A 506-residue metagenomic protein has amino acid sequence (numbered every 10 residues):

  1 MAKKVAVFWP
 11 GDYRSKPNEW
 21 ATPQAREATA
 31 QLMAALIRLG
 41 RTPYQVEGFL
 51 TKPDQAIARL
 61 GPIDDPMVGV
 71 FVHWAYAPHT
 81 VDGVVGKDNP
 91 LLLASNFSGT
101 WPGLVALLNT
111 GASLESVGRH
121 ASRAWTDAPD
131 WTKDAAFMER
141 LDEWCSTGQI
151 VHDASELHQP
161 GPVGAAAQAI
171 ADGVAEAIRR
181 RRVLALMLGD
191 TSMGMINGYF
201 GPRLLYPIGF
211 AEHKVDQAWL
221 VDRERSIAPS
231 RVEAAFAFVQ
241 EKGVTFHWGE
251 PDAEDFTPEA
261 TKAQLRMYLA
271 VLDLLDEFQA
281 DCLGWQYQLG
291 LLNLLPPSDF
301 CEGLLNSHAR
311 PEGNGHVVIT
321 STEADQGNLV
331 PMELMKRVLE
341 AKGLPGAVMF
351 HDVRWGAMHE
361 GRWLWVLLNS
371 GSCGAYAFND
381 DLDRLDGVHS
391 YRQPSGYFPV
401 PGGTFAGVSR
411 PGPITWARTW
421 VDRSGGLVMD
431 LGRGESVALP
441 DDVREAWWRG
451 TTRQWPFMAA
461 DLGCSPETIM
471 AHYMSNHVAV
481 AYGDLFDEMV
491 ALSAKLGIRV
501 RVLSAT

Functional and structural regions predicted by a protein language model:
M1-R119, A124-E139, A154-L186, T191-C282 (+1 more regions): Metallocofactor- and cofactor-centric catalytic cores in central/energy metabolism, strongly enriched
W9, Q286-Y287, F350-R354: Active-site proximal loops enriched in glycine and acidic residues that flank catalytic Cys/His/Asp and coordinate
W101, V105, A112-E115, A124-D142 (+3 more regions): Anion-binding alpha/beta catalytic cores of soluble intermediary-metabolism enzymes, centered on
E143-E156: Intrinsic low-complexity, intrinsically disordered or marginally ordered coil/linker segments
Q149, K342, V500-S504: Residue-level signal for secondary-structure boundary elements
R231-A341: Long, internal scaffold/assembly segments composed of regular secondary structure
A309-R444: C-terminal catalytic subdomain
H389-T506: Extended hydrophobic packing segments that form well-structured cores
